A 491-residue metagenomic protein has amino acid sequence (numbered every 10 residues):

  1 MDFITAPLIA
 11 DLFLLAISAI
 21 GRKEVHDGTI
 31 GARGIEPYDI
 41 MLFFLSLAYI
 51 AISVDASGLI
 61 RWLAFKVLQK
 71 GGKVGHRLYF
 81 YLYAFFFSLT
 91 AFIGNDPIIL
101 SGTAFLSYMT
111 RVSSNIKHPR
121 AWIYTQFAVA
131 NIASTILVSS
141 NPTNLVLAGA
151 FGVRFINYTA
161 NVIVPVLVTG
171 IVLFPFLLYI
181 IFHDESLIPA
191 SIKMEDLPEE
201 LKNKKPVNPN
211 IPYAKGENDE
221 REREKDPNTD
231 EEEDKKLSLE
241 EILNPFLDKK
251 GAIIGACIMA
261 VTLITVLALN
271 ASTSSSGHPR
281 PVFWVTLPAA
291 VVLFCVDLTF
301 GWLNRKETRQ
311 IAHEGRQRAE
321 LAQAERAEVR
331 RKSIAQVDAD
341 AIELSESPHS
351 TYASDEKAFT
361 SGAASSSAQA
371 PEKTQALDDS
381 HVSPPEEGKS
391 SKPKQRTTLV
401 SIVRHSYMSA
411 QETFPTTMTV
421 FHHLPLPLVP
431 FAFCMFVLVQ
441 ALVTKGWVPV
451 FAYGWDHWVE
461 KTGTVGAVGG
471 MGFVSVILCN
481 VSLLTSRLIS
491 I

Functional and structural regions predicted by a protein language model:
M1-I4, A16-I40, V74, F92 (+4 more regions): Membrane-lumen (extracellular) interface motif
L8-A19, L45-A51, F86-F87, A130 (+5 more regions): Hydrophobic core segments of alpha-helical transmembrane domains in multi-pass membrane transport and ion-translocation
I20-E24, I60-R61, E222-E240, L399-P415: Membrane-proximal N-terminal segments immediately preceding the first transmembrane helix
R22-I116, Q411-M418, H422-I491: Membrane-embedded alpha-helical segments and adjacent helix-loop junctions characteristic of multi-pass solute
L82, M259-R487: Transmembrane helical segments that form the transport core of multi-pass membrane transport proteins
T90-S101, R120-N161, P165, T169-E185 (+1 more regions): Alpha-helical transmembrane segments and, especially, the helix-loop junctions at the ends of these helices
K117-Y124, I136, I156-P245, S275-P279: Juxtamembrane and boundary regions of transmembrane helices in multi-pass small-molecule transporters and channels
D248-M259: Select subsegments of transmembrane alpha-helices in polytopic membrane proteins, especially boundary-proximal
